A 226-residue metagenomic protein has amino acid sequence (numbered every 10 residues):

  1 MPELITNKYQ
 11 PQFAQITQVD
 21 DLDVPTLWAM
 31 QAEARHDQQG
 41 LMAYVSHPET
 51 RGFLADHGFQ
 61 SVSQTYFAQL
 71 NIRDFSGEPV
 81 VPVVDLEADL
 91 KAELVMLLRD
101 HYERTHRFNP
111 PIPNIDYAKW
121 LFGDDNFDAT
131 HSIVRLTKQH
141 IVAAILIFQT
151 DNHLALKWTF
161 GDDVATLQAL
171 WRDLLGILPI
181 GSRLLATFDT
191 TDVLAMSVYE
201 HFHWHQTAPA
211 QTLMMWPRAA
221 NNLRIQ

Functional and structural regions predicted by a protein language model:
P2-F13, H106-T159: A conserved beta-strand-loop-helix scaffold within acyl/acetyltransferase catalytic domains
K8-L27, K157-L167: A short, internal acetyl-CoA/4′-phosphopantetheine-binding micro-motif in the GNAT/acyltransferase core
V19-V81, R183-N221: Acyl-donor-binding surface of acyltransferase catalytic domains
M30-E33, W120-D124, D173-I177: A generic secondary-structure signal
V81-L98, T105-R107: A short beta-loop-alpha structural element at the N-terminal edge of CoA-dependent acyl/N-acetyltransferase catalytic
L97-D100, H201: Residues within well-ordered alpha-helical secondary structure of globular protein domains
A144, Q149-A210: Aromatic (often tryptophan-rich) hydrophobic motifs at membrane interfaces
L223-I225: C-terminal helical cap(s) of enzyme catalytic domains, especially alpha/beta-barrels
